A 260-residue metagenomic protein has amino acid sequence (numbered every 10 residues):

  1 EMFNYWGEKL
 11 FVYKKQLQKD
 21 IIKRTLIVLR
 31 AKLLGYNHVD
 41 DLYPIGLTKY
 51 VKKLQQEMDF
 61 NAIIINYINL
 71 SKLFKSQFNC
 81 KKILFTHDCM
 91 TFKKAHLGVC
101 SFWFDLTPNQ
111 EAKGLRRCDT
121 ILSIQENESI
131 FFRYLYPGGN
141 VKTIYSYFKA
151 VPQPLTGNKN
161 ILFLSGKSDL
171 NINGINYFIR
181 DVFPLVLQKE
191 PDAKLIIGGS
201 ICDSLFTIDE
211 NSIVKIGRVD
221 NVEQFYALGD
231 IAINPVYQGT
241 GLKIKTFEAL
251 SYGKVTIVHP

Functional and structural regions predicted by a protein language model:
M2-Y50: A conserved catalytic-core segment of Leloir-type glycosyltransferases
G46-K53, M90, S101-I121: Membrane-proximal helix-turn-helix segments that form the acceptor-binding/catalytic region of lipid-linked
V51-L70, I83: Short N-terminal targeting/anchoring amphipathic segment
I63-I64, R117-Q125: A short beta-strand/loop micro-motif in the catalytic core of glycosyltransferases that engages the nucleotide-sugar
Q77-A95: Active-site proximal beta-strand in glycosyltransferases
P108, R116, L122, Y134 (+2 more regions): Conserved catalytic-core segment of nucleotide-activated headgroup transferases in glycan assembly
A227-G241, Y252-V255: Acidic donor-binding loop of glycosyltransferase active sites
K245-E248, V255-H259: Short hydrophobic beta-strand element within catalytic cores of glycosyltransferases and related nucleotide-activated
